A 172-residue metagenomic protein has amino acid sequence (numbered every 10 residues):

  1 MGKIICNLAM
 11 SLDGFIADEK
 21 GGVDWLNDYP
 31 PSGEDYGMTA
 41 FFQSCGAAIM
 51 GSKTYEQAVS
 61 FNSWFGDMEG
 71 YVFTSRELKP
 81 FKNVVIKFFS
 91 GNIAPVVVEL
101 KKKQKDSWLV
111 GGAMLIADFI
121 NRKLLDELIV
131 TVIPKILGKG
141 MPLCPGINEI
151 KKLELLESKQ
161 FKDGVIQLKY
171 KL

Functional and structural regions predicted by a protein language model:
M1-L172: Enzymes that bind and transform nitrogen-containing heteroaromatic metabolites
